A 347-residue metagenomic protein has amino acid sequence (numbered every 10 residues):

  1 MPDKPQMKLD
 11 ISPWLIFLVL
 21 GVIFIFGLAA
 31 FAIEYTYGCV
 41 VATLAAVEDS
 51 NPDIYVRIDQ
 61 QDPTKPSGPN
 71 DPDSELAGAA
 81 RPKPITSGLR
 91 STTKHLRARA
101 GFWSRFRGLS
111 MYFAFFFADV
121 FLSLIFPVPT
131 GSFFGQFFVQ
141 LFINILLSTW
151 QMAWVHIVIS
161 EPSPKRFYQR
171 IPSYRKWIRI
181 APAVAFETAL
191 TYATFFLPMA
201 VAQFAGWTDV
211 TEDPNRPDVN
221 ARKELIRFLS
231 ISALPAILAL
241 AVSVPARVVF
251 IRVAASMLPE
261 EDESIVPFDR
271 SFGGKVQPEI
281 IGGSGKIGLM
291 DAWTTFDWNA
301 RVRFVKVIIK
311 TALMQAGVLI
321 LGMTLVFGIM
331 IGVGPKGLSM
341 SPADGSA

Functional and structural regions predicted by a protein language model:
P2-D218: Fungal eukaryote-biased detector of long internal structured cores
L76-A77, R81-P84, G88, N144-A347: Hydrophobic, structured segments
